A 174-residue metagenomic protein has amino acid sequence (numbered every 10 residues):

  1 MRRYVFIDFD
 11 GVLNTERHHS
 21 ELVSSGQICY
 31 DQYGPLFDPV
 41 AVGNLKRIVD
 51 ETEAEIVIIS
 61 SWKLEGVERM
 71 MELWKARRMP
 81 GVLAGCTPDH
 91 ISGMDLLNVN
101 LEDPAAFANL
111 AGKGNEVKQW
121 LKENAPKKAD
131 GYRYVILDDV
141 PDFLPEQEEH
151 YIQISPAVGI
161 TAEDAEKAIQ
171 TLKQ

Functional and structural regions predicted by a protein language model:
M1, K63, P156-I160: Short, exposed beta-strand "edge-strand" segments with a Pro/Gly-rich flavor and a Y/T-containing core
M1-R2, Q174: Short intrinsically disordered terminal tails
R2-Y4, Y132-R133: Hydrophobic/aromatic side chains embedded in well-ordered alpha-helices
R3-V99: Alpha-helical substrate-recognition element adjacent to the catalytic core
M70-Q174: C-terminal cap/substrate-recognition subdomain and adjoining C-terminal extension of metal-dependent phosphatase-like
